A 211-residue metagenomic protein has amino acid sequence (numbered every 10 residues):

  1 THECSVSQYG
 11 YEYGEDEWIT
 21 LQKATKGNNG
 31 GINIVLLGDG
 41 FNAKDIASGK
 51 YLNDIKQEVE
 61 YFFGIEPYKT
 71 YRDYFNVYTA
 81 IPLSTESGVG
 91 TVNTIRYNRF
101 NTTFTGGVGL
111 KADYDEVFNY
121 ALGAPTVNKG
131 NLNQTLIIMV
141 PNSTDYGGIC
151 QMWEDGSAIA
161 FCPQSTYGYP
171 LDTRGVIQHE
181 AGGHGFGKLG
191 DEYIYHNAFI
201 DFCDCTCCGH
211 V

Functional and structural regions predicted by a protein language model:
T1-Y9: Propeptide (latency) domains of metzincin metalloproteases
H2, G148, C203-C205: Extracellular secreted precursors and ectodomains with disulfide-bonded cysteine-rich loops/domains
V6, M152, Q164, C205-H210: Residue-level detector of bioactive/disordered segments in secreted/extracellular proteins and virion assembly
Y11-N42, E60-H196: Active-site-proximal segment of zinc-dependent metalloprotease catalytic domains
N42-S48: A generic structural signal for short coil/turn motifs at secondary-structure boundaries
S48-G64: N-terminal carbohydrate-binding/catalytic regions of secreted carbohydrate-active enzymes
G190-V211: Replace "(M1/M4/M9/M12/WLM)" with "(e.g., M1/M4/M8/M9/M12/M26/WLM)" and add "not limited to" to clarify scope
